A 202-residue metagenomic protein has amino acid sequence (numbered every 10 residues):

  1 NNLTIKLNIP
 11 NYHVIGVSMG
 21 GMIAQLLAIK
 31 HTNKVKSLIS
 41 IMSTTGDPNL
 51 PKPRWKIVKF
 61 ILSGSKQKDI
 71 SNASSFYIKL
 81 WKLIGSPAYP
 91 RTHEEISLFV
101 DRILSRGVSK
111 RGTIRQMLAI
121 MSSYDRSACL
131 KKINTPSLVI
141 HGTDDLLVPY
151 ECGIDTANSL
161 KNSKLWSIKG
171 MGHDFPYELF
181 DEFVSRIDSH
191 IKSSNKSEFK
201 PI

Functional and structural regions predicted by a protein language model:
N1-Y12: Conserved acidic catalytic loop of the alpha/beta-hydrolase fold
P10-L50: Conserved hydrolase catalytic core segment
L38-K68: Flexible "cap/lid" loop of the alpha/beta hydrolase fold
V58-I61, S65-A128: Alpha/beta-hydrolase
I133, V139-H141, D145: Short beta-strand/loop motif that positions the catalytic acidic residue of the alpha/beta-hydrolase fold
L146-C152: Conserved alpha/beta-hydrolase "acid-adjacent" motif
I154-S163: Active-site-adjacent alpha-helix of alpha/beta-hydrolase-fold enzymes
S163-I202: Catalytic active-site module of serine/aspartate enzymes centered on a nucleophile-bearing elbow/loop
